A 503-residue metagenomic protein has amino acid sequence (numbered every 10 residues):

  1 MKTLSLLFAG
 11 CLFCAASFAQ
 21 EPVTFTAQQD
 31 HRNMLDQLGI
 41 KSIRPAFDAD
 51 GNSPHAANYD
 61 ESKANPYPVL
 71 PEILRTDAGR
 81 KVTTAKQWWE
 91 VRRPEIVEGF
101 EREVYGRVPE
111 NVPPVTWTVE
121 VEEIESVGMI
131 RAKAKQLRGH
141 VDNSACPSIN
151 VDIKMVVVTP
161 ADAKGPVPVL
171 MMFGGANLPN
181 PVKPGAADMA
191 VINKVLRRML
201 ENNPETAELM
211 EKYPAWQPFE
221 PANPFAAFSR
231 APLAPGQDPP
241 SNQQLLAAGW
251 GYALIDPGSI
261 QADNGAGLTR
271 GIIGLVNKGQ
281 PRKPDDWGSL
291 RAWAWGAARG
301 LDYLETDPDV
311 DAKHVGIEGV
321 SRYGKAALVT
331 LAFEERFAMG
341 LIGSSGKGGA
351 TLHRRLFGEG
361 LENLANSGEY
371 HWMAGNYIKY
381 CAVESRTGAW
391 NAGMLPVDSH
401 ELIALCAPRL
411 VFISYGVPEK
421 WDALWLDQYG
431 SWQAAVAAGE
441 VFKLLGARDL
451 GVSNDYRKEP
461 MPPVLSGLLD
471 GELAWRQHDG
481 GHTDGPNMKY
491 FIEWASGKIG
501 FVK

Functional and structural regions predicted by a protein language model:
Q20-R107: N-terminal pre-domain segments of enzymes
K154-V156, G165-G175: Short beta-strand element of the alpha/beta-hydrolase
M172-R299, Y303-T306, G346-L356: Cap/lid segment of the alpha/beta-hydrolase catalytic domain
P224, R230-A231, I272-V276, Q280-K283 (+3 more regions): Mobile cap/lid helix-loop segments that gate and shape the active-site cleft of serine hydrolases
A297, G324-E335: Short glycine-enriched nucleophile-adjacent loop and the immediately C-terminal alpha-helix near the catalytic center
D309-S321: Alpha/beta-hydrolase fold nucleophile elbow
W372, P418-E419, Y429, A434-K503: C-terminal catalytic histidine-bearing segment of alpha/beta-hydrolase fold enzymes
A407-L426, H478-G480: Conserved strand-to-loop "acid loop" that flanks and positions the catalytic carboxylate
